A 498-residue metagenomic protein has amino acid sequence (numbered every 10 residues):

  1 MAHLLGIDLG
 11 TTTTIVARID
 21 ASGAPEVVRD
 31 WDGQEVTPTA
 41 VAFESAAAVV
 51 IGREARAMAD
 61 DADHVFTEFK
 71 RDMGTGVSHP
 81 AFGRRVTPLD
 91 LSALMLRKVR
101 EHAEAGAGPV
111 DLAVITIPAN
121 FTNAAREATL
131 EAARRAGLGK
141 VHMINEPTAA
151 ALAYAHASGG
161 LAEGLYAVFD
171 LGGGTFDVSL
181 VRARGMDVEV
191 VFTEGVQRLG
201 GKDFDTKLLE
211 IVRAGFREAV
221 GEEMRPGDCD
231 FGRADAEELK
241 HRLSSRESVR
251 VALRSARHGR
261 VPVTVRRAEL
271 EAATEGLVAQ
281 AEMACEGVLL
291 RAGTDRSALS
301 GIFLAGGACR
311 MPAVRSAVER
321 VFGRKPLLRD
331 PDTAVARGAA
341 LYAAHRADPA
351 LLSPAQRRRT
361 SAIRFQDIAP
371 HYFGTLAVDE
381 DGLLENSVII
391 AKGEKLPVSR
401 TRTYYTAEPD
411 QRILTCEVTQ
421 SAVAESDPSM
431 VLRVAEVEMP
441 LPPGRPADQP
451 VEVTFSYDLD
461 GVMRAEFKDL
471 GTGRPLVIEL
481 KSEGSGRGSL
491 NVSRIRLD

Functional and structural regions predicted by a protein language model:
M1-R71, P80-A81, R85, E104-D498: Oxyanion-binding/catalytic loops of NTP- or PPi-dependent enzymes
A93: Conserved, well-structured core segments
L96-R100: Generic structural signal for well-ordered alpha-helices, preferentially at hydrophobic/aromatic core positions
